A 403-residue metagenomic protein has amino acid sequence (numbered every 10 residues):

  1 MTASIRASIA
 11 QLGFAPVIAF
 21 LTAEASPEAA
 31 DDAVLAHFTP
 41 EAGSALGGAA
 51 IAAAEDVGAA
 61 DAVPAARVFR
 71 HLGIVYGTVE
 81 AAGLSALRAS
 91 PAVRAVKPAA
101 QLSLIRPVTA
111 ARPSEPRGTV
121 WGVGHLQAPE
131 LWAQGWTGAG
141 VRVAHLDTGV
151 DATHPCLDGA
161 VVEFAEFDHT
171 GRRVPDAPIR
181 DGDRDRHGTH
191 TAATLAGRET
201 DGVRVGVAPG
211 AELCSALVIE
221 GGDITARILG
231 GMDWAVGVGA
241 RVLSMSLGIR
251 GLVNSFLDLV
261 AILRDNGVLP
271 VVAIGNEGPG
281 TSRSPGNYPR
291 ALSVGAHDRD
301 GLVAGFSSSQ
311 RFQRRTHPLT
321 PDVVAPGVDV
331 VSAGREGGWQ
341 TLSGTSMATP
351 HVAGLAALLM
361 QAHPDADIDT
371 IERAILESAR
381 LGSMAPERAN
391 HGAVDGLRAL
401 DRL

Functional and structural regions predicted by a protein language model:
I9-A25: Short glycine-/aliphatic-rich beta-strand segments at the starts of folded cytosolic domains
S26-A60: Short amphipathic alpha-helix segments
A52-G122, E130: Autoinhibitory propeptides
G83-L84, L102-L104, T148-A152, F167-H169 (+9 more regions): Solvent-exposed loop/turn segments at secondary-structure junctions within structured extracellular/periplasmic domains
E130-A165, P175-T225, N287-A291, R311-T320 (+1 more regions): Subtilisin-like serine protease catalytic core
A139, R198, S215-R290, Q313-P318 (+3 more regions): Substrate-binding/access-modulating region of protease and related hydrolase catalytic domains
A165-E166, R283-Q361, D365, D401: Extracellular S/T/G-rich loop segment that most often corresponds to the catalytic His/Ser-adjacent loop
V242-S244, Q361-L403: C-terminal subdomain of the subtilisin-like protease fold in secreted/lumenal serine endopeptidases
